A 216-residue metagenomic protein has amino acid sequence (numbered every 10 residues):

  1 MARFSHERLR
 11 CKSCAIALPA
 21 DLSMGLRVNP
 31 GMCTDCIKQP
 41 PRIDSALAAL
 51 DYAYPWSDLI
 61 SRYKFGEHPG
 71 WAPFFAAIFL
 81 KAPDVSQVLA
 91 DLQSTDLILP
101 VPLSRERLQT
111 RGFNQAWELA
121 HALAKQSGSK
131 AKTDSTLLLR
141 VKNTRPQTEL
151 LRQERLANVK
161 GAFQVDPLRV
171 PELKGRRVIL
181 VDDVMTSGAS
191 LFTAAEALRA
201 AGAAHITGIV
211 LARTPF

Functional and structural regions predicted by a protein language model:
M1-F216: Glycine-rich phosphate/pyrophosphate-handling loop used in enzymes and phosphotransfer proteins
